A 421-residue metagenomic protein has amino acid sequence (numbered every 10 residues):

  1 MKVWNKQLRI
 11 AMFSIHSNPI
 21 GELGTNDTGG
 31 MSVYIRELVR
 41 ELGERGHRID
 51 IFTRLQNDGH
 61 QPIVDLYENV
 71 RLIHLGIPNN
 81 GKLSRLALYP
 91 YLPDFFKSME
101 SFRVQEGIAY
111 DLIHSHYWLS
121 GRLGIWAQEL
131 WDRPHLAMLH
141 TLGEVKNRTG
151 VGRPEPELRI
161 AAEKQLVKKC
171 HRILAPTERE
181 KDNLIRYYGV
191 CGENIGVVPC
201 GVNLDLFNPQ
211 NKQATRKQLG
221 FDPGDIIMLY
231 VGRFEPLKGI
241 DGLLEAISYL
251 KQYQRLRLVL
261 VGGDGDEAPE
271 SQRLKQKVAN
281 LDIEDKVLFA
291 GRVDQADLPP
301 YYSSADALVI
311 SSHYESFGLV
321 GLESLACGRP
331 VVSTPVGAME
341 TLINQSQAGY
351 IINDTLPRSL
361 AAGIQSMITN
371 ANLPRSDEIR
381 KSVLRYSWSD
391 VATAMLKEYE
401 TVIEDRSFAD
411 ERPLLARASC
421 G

Functional and structural regions predicted by a protein language model:
M1-L72, E411, S419-G421: N-terminal subdomain of nucleotide-sugar transferases
R179, G201: Carbohydrate-associated surface elements
D222-K238, L244-I247, V259: Conserved donor-binding/catalytic core segment of Leloir-type glycosyltransferases
R257-Q276: Glycosyltransferase donor-sugar binding loop
R292-V293, P300-A305: Short alpha-helical donor nucleotide-sugar binding micro-motif in glycosyltransferases
H313: Aromatic "clamp/platform" in nucleotide-sugar-dependent glycosyltransferases that forms part of the donor/acceptor
P330-S333: Short hydrophobic beta-strand element within catalytic cores of glycosyltransferases and related nucleotide-activated
Q345-S346, Y350-P357, S366-A371: Conserved acidic donor-binding segment of nucleotide-sugar-dependent glycosyltransferases
